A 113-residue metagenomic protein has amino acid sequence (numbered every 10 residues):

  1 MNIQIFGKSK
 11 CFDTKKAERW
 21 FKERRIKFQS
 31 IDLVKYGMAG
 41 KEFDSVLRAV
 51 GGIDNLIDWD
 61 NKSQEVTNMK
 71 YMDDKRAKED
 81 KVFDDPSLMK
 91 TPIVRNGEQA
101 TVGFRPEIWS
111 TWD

Functional and structural regions predicted by a protein language model:
M1-R24, F28-L33: Local sequence-structure signature of Cys/Sec-based thiol-disulfide redox active-site neighborhoods
L33-D113: Thiol/selenol-based redox catalytic cores and closely related redox-interacting motifs
